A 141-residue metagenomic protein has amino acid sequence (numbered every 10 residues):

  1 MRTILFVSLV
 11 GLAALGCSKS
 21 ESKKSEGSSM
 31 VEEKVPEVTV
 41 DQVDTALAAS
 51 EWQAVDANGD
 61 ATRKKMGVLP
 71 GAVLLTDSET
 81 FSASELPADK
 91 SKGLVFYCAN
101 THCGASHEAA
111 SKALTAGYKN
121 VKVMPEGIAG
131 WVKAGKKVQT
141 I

Functional and structural regions predicted by a protein language model:
R2, F6, L15-V40, A61-F96 (+1 more regions): Rhodanese-like catalytic fold shared by cysteine-dependent sulfurtransferases and DSP/PTP-type phosphatases
D41-S50: A short acidic-Thr-Gly-centered motif at the start of a beta-strand
A54-D56: Structural scaffold elements adjacent to functional motifs in cytosolic proteins
